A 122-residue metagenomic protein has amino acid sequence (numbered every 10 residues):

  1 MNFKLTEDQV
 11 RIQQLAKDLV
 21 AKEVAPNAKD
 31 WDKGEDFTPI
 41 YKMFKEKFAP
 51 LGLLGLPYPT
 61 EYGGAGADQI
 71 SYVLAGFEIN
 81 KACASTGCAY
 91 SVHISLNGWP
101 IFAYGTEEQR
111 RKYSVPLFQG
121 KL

Functional and structural regions predicted by a protein language model:
M1-D8: Intrinsic disorder at enzyme termini
D8-K22: A non-catalytic, amphipathic alpha-helix used as a structural packing/dimerization or gating element in enzyme scaffolds
V20-W31: N-terminal capping segment at the start of a domain
K29-L122: Glycine-rich flavin
